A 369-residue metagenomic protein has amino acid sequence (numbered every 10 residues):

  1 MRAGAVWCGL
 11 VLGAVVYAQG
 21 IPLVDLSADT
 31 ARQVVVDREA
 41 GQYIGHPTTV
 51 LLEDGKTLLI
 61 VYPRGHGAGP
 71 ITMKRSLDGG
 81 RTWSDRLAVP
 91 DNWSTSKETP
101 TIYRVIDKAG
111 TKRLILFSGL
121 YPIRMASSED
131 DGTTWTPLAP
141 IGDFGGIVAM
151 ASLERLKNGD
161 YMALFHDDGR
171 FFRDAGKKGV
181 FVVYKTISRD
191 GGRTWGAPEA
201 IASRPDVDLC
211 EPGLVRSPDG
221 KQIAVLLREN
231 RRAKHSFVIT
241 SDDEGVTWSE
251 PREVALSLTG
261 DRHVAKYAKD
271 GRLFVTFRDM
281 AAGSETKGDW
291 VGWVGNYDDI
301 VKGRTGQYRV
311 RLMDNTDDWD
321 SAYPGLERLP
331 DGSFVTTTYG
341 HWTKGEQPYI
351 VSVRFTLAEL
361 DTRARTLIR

Functional and structural regions predicted by a protein language model:
G4-V15: Bacterial N-terminal signal peptides
Q19-R369: Asp-box/BNR beta-propeller blade signature and adjacent active/binding-site loops in extracellular glycan-interacting
